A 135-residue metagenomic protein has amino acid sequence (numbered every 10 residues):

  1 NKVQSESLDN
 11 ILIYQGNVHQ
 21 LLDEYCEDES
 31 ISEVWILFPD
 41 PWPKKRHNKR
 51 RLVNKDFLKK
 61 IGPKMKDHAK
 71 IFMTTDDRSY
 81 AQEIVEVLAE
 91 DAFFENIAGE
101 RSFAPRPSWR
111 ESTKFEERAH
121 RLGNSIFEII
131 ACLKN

Functional and structural regions predicted by a protein language model:
N1-E33: S-adenosyl-L-methionine
K2, K64-D67, S125, I130-C132: Aromatic-rich, lipid-facing transmembrane alpha helices and their immediate juxtamembrane interface loops in integral
H19-Q20, P41-W42, D76-Y80: Short "lid" loop at the C-terminus of a central beta-strand within the Rossmann-like core of SAM-dependent
I31-L52: A short SAM/SAH-binding and catalytic strip from SAM-dependent methyltransferases
R46-H47, F72-D91: Conserved class I S-adenosyl-L-methionine
R51-K70: A short glycine-rich, Lys/Arg-flanked "PGG" loop and its adjoining helix->strand segment in the class I
E86-N135: Class I S-adenosyl-L-methionine
